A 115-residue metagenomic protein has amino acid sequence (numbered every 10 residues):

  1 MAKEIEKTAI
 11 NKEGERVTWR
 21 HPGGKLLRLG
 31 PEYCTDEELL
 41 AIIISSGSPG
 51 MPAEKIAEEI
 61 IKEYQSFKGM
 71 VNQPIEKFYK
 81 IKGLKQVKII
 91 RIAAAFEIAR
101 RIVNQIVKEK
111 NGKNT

Functional and structural regions predicted by a protein language model:
A2-I81: Long, highly charged, low-complexity intrinsically disordered interaction regions that mediate electrostatic DNA/RNA
E32, R100-R101: Short, compositionally biased low-complexity segments
S48, F96-I98, K110: Alpha-helix termini
Q65-S66, Y79-K82, E97, G112-T115: Short alpha-helical linear motifs
K88, A93-A99: Structured, non-catalytic alpha/beta "coupling" segments that mediate domain-domain communication and provide generic
V103-T115: Long, charged amphipathic helices and adjacent flexible linkers at domain junctions
